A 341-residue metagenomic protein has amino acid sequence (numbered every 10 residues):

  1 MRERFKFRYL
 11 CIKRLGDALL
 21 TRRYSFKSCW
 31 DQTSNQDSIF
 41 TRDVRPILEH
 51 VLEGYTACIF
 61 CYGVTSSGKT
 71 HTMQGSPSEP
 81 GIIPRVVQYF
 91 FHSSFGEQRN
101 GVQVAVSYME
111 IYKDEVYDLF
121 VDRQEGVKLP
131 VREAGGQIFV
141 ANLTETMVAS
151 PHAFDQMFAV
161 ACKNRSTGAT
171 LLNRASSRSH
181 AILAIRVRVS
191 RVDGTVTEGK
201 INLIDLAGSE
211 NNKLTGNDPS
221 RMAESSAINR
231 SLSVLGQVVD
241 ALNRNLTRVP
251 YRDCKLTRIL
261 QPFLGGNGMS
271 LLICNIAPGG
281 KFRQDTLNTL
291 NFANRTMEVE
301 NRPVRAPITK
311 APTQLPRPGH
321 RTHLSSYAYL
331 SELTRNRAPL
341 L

Functional and structural regions predicted by a protein language model:
M1-S67, Q74-G268, N275-P278, T296 (+2 more regions): P-loop NTPase "switch/coupling" elements that transmit nucleotide state to mechanical/effector output
R283-Q284: SF2 helicase/translocase ATPase core recognition
A293: ABC-type ATPase nucleotide-binding domain
